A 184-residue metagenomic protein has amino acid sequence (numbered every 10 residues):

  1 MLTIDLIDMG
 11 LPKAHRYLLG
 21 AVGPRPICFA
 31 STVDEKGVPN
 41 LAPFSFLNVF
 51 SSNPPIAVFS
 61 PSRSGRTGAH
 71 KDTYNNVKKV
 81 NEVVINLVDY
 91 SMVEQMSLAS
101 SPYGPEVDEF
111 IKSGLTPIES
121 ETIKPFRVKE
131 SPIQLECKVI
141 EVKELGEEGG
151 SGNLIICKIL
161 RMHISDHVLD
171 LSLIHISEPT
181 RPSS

Functional and structural regions predicted by a protein language model:
M1-V93: N-terminal structural module
V38-L41, Q134, P182: Short, mixed charged/polar active-site loops that provide acid/base catalysis or chelate metal/phosphate cofactors
A42, V80, G150-L154, S177: Short edge beta-strand segments in beta-sheet-rich domains
F44, P61-S64, V88-M92, A99-S101 (+2 more regions): Histidine- and/or cysteine-centered catalytic micro-motif in compact active-site loops
H70-T73, E106, L135: Amphipathic alpha-helical interface surfaces
G104-G114: Short, basic/aromatic beta-hairpin or loop at an interaction surface
L115-L171: A contiguous pocket-lining binding segment that forms or flanks enzyme active sites
I174-S184: Single conserved hydrophobic/aromatic residue that forms the stacking wall/gate of nucleotide- or nucleobase-binding
